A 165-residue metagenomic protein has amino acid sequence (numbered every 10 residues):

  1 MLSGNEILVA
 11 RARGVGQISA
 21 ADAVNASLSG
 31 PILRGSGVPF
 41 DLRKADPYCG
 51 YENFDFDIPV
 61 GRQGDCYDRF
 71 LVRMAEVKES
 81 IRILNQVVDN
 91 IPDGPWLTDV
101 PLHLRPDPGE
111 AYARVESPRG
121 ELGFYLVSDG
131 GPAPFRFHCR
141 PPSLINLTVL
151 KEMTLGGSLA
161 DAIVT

Functional and structural regions predicted by a protein language model:
M1-T165: Active-site bordering "gate/hinge" segments that shape substrate access to catalytic or cofactor-binding pockets
